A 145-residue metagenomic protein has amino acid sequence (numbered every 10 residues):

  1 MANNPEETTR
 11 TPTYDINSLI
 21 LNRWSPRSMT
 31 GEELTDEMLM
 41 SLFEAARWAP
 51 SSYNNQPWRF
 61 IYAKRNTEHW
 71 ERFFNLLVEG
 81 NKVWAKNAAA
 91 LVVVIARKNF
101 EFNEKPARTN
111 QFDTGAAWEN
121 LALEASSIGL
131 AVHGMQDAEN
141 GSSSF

Functional and structural regions predicted by a protein language model:
M1-A90: N-terminal amphipathic, basic helical "cap/leader" segment at the start of enzyme domains
L19-I20, A90-N103: Short, basic/glycine-rich phosphate-binding loops at helix/coil junctions that contact nucleotide phosphates
T35-M38, R97, D113, N120: Poly-acidic low-complexity segments
A46-R47, V92, E104-F145: Small-aliphatic-rich amphipathic alpha-helix that forms the alpha element of a beta-alpha
S51-Y62, A96, A122-L130: Amphipathic repeat-derived elements
R65, I95-N99, D137-A138: Beta-hairpin (beta-strand-turn-beta-strand) motif
H69, E101, G141: Flexible, glycine-rich phosphate/dinucleotide-binding loops and adjacent beta-alpha linkers at cofactor/substrate
F74-N75, K98-R108: Glycine/charged-rich beta-loop-alpha catalytic/anionic-binding loops adjacent to active sites
